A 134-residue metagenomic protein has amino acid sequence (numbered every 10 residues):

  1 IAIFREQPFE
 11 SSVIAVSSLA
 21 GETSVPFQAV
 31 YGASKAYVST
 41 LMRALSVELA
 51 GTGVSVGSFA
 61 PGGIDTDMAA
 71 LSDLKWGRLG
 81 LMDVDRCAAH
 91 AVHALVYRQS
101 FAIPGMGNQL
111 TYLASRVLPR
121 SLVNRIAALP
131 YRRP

Functional and structural regions predicted by a protein language model:
E6-Q7, T23, A44-S55: Active-site-adjacent segment of SDR/Rossmann-fold oxidoreductases
F9, S34: Active-site helix of classical SDR
S18: Residue(s) in the substrate-gating loop at a strand-loop-helix junction that position the organic substrate next
V25-A29, S72: Active-site loop immediately N-terminal to the catalytic Tyr-X3-Lys motif of short-chain dehydrogenase/reductase
A36-R43, V47, V54, A88-A89: Conserved active-site helix of classical SDR/Rossmann-fold NAD(P)-dependent CH-OH oxidoreductases
V56, P61-L71, K75-W76: Short, flexible catalytic-loop segment of classical short-chain dehydrogenase/reductase
S58, L74-Y112: C-terminal helical subdomain
Q99-R133: A transmembrane-helix-recognition feature enriched in membrane-embedded lipid enzymes and envelope glyco-/phospholipid
